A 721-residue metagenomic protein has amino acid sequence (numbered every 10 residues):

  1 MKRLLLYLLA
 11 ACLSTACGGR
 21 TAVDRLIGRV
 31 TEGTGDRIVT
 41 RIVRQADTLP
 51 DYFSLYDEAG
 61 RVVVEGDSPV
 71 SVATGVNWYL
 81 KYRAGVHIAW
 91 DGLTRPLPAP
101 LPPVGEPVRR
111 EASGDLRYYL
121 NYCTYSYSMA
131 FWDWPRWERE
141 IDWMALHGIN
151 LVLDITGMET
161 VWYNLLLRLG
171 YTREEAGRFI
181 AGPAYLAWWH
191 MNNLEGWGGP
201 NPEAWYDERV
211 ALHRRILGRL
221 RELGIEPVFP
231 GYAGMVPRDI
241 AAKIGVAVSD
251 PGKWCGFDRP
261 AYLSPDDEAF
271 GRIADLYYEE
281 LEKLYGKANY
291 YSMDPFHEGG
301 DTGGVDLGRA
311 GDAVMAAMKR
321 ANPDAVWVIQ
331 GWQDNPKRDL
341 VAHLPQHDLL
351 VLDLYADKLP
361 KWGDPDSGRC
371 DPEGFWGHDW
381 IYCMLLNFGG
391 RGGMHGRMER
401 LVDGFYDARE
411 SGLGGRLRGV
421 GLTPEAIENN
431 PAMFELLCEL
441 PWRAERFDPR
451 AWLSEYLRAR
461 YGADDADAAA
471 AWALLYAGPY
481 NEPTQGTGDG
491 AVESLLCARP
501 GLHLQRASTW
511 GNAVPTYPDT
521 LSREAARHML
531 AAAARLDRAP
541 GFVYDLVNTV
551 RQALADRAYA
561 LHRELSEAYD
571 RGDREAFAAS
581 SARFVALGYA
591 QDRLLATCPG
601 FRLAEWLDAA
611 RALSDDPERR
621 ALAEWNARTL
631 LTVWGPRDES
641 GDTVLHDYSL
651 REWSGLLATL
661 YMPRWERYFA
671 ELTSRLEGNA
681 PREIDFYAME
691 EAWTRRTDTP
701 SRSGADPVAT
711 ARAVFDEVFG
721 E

Functional and structural regions predicted by a protein language model:
K2-Y7: Sec-dependent signal peptide recognition, specifically the positively charged N-region followed immediately by
L9-C17: Hydrophobic h-region of N-terminal signal peptides that target proteins for export in Gram-negative bacteria
C17-G114: Contiguous, structured surface segment used for ligand recognition
G35, H87, D91-L101, L120-T124 (+7 more regions): Catalytic-core regions of glycoside hydrolase
G114-D133, M144: Active-site-adjacent substrate/metal-binding segments within catalytic domains of carbohydrate-active enzymes
N512-A534, V547-D570: C-terminal substrate/ligand-recognition segments
R538-D545, T549, D556, R563 (+3 more regions): Surface-exposed, polar/charged faces of alpha-helical domains in mature secreted/periplasmic/lumenal proteins
W653-E721: Extended, compositionally biased alpha-helical segments that mediate assembly or anchoring
